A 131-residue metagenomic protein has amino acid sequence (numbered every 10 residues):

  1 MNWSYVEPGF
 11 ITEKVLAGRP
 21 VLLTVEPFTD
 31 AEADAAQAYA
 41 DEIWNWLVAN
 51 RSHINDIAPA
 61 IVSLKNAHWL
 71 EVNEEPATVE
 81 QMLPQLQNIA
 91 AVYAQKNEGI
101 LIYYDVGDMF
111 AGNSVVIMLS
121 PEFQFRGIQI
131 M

Functional and structural regions predicted by a protein language model:
M1-E98: N-terminal domain-onset segments
Q87-M131: Amphipathic alpha-helical binding modules
